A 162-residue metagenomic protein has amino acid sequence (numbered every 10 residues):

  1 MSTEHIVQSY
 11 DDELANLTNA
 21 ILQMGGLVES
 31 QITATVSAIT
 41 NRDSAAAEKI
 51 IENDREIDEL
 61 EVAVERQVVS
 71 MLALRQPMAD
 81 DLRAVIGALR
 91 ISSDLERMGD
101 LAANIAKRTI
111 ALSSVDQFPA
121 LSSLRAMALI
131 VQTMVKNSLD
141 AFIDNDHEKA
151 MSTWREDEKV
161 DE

Functional and structural regions predicted by a protein language model:
M1-E162: Cytosolic, long alpha-helical scaffolding segments
